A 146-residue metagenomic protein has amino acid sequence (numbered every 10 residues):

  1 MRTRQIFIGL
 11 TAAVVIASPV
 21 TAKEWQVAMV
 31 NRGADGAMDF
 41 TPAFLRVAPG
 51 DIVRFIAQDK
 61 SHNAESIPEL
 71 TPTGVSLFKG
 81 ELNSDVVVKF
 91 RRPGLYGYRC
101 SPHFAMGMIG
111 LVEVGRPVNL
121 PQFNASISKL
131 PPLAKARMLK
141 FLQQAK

Functional and structural regions predicted by a protein language model:
M1-F7: Bacterial N-terminal signal peptides that target proteins for export
I8-V15: Bacterial N-terminal signal peptides
V20-K146: Extracytoplasmic copper-binding redox domains, predominantly the cupredoxin/blue-copper superfamily
